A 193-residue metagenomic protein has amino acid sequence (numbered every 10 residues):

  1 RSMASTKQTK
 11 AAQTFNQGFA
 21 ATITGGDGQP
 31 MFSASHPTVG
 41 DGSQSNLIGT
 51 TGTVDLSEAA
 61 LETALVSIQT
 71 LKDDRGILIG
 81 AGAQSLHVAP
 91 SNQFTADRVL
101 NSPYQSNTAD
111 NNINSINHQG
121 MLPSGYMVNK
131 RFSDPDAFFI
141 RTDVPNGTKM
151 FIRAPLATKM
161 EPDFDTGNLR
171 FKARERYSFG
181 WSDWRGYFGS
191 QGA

Functional and structural regions predicted by a protein language model:
R1-T22, L86, F171-A173: Long, contiguous amphipathic alpha-helices that act as assembly "spine/axial" helices in icosahedral shell and virion
G28-D74, G80-S85, P90-A193: Sequence/fold signature of self-assembling virion shell proteins
